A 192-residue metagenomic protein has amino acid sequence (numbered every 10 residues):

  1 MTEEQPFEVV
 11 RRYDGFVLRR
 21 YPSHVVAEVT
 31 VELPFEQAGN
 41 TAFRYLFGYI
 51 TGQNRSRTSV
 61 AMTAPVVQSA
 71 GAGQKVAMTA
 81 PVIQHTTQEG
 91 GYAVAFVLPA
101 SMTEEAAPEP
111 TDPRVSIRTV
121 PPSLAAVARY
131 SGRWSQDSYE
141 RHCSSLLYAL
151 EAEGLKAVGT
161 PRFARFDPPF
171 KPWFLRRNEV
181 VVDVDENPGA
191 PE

Functional and structural regions predicted by a protein language model:
M1-E192: A solvent-exposed interaction/effector surface
